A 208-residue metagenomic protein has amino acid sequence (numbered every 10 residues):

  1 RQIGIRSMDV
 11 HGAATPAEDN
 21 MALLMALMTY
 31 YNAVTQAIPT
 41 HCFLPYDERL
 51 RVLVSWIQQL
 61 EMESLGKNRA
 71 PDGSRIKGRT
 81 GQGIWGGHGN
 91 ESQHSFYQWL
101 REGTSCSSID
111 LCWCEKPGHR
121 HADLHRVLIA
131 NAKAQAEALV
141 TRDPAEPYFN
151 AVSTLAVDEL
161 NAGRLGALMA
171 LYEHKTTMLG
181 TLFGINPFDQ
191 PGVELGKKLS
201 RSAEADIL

Functional and structural regions predicted by a protein language model:
R1-L208: A SIS-like phosphosugar-recognition module
